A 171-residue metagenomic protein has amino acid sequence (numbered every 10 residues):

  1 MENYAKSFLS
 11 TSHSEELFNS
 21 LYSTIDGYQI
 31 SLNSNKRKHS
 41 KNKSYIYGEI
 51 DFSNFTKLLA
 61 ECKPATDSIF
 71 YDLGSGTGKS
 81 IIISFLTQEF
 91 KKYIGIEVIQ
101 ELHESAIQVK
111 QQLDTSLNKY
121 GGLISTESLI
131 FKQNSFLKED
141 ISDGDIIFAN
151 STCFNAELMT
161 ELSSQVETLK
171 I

Functional and structural regions predicted by a protein language model:
M1-T66: S-adenosyl-L-methionine
D67-G76: Conserved class I S-adenosyl-L-methionine
K79-F90: Conserved SAM-binding loop of SAM-dependent methyltransferases across substrates and taxa, primarily the Class I
S80, E101-S105: Conserved short alpha-helix immediately C-terminal to the canonical SAM/SAH-binding motif I of Rossmann-like
K92-E97: Conserved SAM-binding motif I beta-strand of class I
E104-I141: S-adenosyl-L-methionine
D145-E157: A short SAM/SAH-binding and catalytic strip from SAM-dependent methyltransferases
F154-V166: A short, conserved alpha-helix within the catalytic core of class I
